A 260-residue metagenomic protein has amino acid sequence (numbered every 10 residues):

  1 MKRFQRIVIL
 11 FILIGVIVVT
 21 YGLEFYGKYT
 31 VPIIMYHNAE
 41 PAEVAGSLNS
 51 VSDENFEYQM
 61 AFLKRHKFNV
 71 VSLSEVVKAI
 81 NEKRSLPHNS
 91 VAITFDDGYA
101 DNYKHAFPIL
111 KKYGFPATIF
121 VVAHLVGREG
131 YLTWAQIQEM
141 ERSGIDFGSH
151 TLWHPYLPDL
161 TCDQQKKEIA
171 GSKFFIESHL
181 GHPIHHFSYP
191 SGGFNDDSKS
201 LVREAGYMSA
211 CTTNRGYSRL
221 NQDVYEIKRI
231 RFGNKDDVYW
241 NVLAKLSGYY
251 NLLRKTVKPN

Functional and structural regions predicted by a protein language model:
F4-F11, G15-T94, Y99-D101, D159-N260: C-terminal active-site subregion of NodB/CE4 polysaccharide deacetylases
I34-Y36, D146-H154: Histidine-centered catalytic micro-motifs
F107-G114, L132-S149, R203: Acidic (Asp/Glu)-rich catalytic clusters
P116-L125, E139: Juxtamembrane helix-loop-helix connectors linking adjacent transmembrane helices in multi-pass membrane enzymes
F120, H150, A210-T212: Short beta-strand and adjacent tight-turn residues that come in two discontinuous sequence segments and form the edges
A123-G127, P190-G193: Short histidine/acidic/glycine/proline-rich micro-motifs that form metal- and phosphate-coordinating active-site loops
G130-I137, Q164-I169: Charged helix-capping and loop-helix junction motifs
